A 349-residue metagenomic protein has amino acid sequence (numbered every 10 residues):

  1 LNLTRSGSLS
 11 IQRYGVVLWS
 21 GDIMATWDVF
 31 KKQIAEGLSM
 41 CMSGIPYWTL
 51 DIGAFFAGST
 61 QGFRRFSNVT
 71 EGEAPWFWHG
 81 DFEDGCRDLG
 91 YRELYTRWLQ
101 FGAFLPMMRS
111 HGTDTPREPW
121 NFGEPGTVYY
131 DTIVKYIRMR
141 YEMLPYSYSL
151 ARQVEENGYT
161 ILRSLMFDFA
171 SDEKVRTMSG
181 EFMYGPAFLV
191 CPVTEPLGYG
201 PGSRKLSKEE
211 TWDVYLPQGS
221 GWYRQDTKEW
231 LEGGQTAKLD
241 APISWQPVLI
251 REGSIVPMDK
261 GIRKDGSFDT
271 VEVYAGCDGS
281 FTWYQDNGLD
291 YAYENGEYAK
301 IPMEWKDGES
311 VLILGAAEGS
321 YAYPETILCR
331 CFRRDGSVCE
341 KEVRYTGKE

Functional and structural regions predicted by a protein language model:
L1-S244: Catalytic-domain carbohydrate-binding cleft regions of carbohydrate-active enzymes
T49, A57, Q100, F122-E124 (+14 more regions): Intrinsically disordered, low-complexity regions enriched in small/polar residues
T211, E309-V311, E349: A generic structural signal for beta-strand entry/edge sites
G234-T236, G253, G347: Glycine-centered loop/turn motifs
W245-E342: Accessory, solvent-exposed terminal regions and/or long lumenal/extracellular loops of proteins
E342-E349: Compositionally biased, non-globular sequence tracts
